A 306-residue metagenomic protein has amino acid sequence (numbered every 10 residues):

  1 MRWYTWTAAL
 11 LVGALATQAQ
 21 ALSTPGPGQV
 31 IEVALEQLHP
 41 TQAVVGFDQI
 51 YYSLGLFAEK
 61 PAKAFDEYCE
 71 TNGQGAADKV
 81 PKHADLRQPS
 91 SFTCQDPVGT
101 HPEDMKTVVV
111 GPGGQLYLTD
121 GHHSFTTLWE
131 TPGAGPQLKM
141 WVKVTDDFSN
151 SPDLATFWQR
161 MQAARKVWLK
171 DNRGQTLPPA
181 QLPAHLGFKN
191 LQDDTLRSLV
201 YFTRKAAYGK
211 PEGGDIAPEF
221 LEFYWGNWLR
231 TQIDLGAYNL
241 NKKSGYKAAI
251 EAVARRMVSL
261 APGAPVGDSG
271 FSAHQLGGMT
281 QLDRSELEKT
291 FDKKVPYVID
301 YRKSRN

Functional and structural regions predicted by a protein language model:
M1-T7: Bacterial N-terminal signal peptides that target proteins for export
A14-Q18: N-terminal signal peptide c-region/cleavage motif recognized by signal peptidases
Q20-L22: Boundary of Sec targeting at the N-terminus
T24-Q115, H123: Short alpha-helix boundary/capping and kink motifs at helix termini
H122-P136: Short active-site loop/helix that positions an aromatic residue
P136-P178: Charge-dense polyanion-binding interfaces
A164-P265: Active-site-proximal loop/hinge segments that shape catalytic or ion-binding/gating pockets
G245-N306: A cross-kingdom marker for long, charged
